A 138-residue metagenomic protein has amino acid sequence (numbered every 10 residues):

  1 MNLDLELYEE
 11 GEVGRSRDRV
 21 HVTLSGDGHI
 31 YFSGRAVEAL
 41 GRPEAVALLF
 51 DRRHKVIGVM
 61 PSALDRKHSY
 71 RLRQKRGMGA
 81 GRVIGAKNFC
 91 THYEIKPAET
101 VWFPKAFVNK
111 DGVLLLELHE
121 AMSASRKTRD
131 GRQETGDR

Functional and structural regions predicted by a protein language model:
N2-L24, R42-G58, K96-N109: A short beta-strand-loop micro-motif that forms or neighbors metal/cofactor- and ligand-binding patches at active-site
H29-G41, G81-C90: Short beta-strand-centered segments at strand-helix junctions
F32, F50, K55-P61, L114-L116: Short, structured motif recognition centered on aromatic/hydrophobic residues
A47, G58-D65, S69: Conserved secondary-structure micro-motifs at functional edges
R66-S69, A121-R126: Short, charged/polar, Gly/Pro-enriched secondary-structure boundary elements
S69-N109: Helix-rich interaction surfaces within compact, conserved domain-sized segments that mediate assembly or partner
V108-M122, D130: C-terminal edge-of-domain segments
R126-R138: Short, basic, low-complexity termini and linkers enriched in Ser/Thr/Gly/Pro that act as targeting/leader peptides
